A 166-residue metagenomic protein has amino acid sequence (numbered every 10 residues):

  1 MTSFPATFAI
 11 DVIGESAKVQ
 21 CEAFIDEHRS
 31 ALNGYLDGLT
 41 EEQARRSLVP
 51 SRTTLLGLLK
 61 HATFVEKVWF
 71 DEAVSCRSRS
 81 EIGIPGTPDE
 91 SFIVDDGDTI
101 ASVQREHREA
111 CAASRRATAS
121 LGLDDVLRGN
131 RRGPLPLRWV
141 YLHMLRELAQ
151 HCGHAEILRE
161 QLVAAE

Functional and structural regions predicted by a protein language model:
T2-V12, K18-D37, E41-D89, G129-E166: Short, contiguous alpha-helical
E90-R128, R138-M144: Acidic/histidine-rich alpha-helical segments that form the ligand environment of transition-metal centers
